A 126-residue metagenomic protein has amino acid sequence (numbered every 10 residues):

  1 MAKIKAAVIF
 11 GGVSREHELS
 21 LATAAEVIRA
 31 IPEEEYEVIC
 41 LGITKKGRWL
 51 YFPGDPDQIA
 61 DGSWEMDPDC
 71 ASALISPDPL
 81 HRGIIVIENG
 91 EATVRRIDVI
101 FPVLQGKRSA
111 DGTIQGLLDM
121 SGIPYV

Functional and structural regions predicted by a protein language model:
M1-V126: ATP-binding N-terminal substructure of ATP-dependent carboxylate-amine bond-forming enzymes
